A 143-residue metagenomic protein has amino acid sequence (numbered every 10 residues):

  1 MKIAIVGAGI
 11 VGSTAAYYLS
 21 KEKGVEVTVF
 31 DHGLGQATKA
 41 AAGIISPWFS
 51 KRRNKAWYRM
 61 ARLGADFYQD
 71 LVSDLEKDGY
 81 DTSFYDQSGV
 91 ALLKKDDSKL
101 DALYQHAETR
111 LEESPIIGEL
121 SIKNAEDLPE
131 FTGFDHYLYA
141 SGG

Functional and structural regions predicted by a protein language model:
M1-V11: Beta1/beta-strand and adjacent pyrophosphate-binding region of the FAD-binding site in flavoprotein oxidoreductases
G7, D31, K94: Short beta-strand/turn micro-motifs composed of small residues that flank or help shape donor/cofactor-binding pockets
S20-A41: Glycine-rich FAD pyrophosphate-binding loop
K39, F84-Y85, E130-G133: Short, flexible turn/loop "capping" segments at secondary-structure junctions
I44-D127: Dinucleotide-binding Rossmann-like beta1-alpha1 core, especially the glycine-rich loop that anchors the ADP
T132-G143: Helical element adjacent to the flavin cofactor pocket in flavoenzyme catalytic cores
